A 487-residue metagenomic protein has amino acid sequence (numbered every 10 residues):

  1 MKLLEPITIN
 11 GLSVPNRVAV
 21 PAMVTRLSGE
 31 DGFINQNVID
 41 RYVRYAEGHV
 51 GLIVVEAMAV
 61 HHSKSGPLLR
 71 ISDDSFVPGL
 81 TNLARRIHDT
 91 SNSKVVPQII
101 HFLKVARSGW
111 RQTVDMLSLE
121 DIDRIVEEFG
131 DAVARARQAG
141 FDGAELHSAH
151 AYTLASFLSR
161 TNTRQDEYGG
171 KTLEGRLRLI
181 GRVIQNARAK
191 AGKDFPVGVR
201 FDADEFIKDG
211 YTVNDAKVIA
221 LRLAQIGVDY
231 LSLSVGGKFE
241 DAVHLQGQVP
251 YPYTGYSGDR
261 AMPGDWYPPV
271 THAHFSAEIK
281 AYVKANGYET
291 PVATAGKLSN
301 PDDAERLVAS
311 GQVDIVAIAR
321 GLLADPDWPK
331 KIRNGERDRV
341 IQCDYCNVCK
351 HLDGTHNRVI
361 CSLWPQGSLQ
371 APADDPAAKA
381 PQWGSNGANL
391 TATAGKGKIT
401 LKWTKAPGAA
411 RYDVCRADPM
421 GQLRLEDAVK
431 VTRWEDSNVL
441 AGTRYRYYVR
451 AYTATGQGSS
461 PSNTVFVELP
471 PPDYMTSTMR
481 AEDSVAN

Functional and structural regions predicted by a protein language model:
M1-A380, S385: Flavin-dependent oxidoreductase catalytic cores
F102-K104, D204, G408, P419 (+1 more regions): Short coil/turn motifs at secondary-structure junctions
A377-G408, A441, A454-N487: Pro/Thr/Ser/Gly-rich low-complexity, intrinsically disordered linker/stalk tracts
D413-G442, A454-P461: Recognizes extended acidic, P/S/T-rich segments that occur within or adjacent to Ig-like beta-sandwich modules
